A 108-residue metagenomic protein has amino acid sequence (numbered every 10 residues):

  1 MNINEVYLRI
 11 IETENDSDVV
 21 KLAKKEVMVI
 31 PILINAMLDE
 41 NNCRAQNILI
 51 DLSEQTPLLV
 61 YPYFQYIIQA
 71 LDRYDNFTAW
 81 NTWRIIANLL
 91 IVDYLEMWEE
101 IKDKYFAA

Functional and structural regions predicted by a protein language model:
I3, K24-A36, P57-Q69, V92-A107: Amphipathic alpha-helical scaffolding segments comprising HEAT/armadillo-like alpha-solenoid repeats
N4-K25, R44-P57, W80-Y94: Structural detector for internal amphipathic alpha-helices that build alpha-solenoid repeat scaffolds
L38-N42, Y74-N76: Short inter-helical turns and helix N-cap capping residues of alpha-solenoid HEAT/ARM repeat scaffolds
R44-N47, P62, F77, E100: Short, well-structured alpha-helical interface segments that form or flank functional binding sites
L59-A87: Hydrophobic/aromatic-rich structural module bridging two neighboring secondary-structure elements via a short loop
